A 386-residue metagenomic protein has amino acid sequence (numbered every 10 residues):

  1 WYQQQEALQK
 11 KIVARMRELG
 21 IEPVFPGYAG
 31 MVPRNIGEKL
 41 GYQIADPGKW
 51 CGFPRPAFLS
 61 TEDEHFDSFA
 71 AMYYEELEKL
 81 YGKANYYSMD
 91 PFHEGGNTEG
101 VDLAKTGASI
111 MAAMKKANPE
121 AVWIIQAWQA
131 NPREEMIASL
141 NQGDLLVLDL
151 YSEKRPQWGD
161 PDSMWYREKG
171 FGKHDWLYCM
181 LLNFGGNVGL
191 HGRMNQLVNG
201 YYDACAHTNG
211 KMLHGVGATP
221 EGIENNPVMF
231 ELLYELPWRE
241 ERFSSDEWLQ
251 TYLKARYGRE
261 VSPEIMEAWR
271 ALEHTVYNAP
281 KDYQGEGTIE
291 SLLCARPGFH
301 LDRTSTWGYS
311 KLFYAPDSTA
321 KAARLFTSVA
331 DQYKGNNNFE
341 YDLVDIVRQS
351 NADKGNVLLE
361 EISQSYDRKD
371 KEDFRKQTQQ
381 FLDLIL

Functional and structural regions predicted by a protein language model:
W1-S262, M266-E273, N278, E286 (+5 more regions): Catalytic-core regions of glycoside hydrolase
I44, G48-C51, V329-N336, R348: Membrane-targeting and insertion segments and their boundary/processing signals
M72-Y74, G95-T98, T306-S310, S328-A330 (+2 more regions): Active-site-adjacent structural elements in folded domains
T106, T327-S328, R348, S363: C-terminal amphipathic alpha-helical "assembly" element that mediates oligomerization/partner interfaces or acts as
V276-A279, A330, K354: Short, flexible helical or helix-coil boundary motifs
F313-E340: Extended glycan-interaction surfaces of carbohydrate-active proteins
N336-I385: Ordered core of a single globular domain
